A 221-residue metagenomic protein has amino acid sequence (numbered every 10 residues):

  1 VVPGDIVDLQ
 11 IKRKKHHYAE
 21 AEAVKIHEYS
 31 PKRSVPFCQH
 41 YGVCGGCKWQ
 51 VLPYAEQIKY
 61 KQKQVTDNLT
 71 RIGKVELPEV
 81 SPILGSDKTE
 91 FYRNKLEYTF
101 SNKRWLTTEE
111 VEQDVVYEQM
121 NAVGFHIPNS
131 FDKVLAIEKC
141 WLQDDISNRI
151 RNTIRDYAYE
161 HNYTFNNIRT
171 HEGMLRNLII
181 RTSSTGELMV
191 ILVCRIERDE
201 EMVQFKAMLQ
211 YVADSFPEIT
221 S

Functional and structural regions predicted by a protein language model:
V1-S221: Accessory RNA-recognition modules of RNA-modification enzymes
